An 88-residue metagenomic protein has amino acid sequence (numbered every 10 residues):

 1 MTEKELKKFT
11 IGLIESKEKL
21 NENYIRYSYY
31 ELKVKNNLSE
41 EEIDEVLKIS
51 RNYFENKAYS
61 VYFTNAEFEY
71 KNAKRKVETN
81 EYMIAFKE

Functional and structural regions predicted by a protein language model:
M1-E3, I25-E31, N80: N-terminal export/targeting and maturation segments
M1-L13: Short alpha-helical segments that sit at the start of domains
G12, S16, L20, K35 (+2 more regions): Surface-exposed polar/charged interaction patches
K19-E40: Short glycine-rich, basic-tinged beta-strand/loop micro-motifs
S39-F63: Charge-enriched amphipathic alpha-helical scaffolds
A66-E88: C-terminal edge-of-domain segments
